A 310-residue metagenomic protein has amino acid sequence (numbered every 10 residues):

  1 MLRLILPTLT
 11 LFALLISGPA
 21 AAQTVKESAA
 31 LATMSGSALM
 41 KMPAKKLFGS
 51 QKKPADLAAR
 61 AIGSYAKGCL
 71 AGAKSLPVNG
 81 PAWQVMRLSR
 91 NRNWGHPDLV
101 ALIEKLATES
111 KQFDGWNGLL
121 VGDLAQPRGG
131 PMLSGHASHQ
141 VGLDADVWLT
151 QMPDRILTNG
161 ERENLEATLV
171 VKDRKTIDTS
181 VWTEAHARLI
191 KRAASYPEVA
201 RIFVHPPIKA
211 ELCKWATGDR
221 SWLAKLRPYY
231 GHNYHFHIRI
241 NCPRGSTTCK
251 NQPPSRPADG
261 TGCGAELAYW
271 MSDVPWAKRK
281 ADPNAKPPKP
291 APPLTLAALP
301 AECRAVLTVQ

Functional and structural regions predicted by a protein language model:
M1-L9: Bacterial N-terminal signal peptides that target proteins for export
S17-P19: N-terminal signal peptide c-region/cleavage motif recognized by signal peptidases
T24-G36, M40, E161-Q310: Catalytic cores and adjacent binding grooves of peptidoglycan-active enzymes
V25-A66: Solvent-exposed N-terminal domain segments of exported/luminal and surface proteins
F48-Q51, L102-S134, F203-K225: Extended, low-complexity, intrinsically disordered C-terminal regulatory tails of eukaryotic serine/threonine kinases
D56-V121, W182-R192, Y196: Active-site acidic/histidine clusters and adjacent loop/turn architecture that either coordinate catalytic ions
D114-W116, Q140-D144, N233-H235: Extracytoplasmic
Q126-T179, I238: Acidic/His-rich structured neighborhood in mature extracellular/periplasmic domains
